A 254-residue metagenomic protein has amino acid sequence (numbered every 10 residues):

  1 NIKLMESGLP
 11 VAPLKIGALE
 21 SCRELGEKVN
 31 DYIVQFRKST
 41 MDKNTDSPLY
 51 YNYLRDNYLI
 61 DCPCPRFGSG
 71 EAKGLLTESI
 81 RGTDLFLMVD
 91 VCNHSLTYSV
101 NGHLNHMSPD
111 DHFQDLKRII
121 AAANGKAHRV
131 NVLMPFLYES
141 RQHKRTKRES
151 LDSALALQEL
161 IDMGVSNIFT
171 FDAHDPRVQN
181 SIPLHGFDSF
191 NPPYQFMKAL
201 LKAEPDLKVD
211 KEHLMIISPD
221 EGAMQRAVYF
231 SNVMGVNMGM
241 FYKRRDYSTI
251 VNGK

Functional and structural regions predicted by a protein language model:
N1-K254: PRPP-associated nucleotide enzymes
